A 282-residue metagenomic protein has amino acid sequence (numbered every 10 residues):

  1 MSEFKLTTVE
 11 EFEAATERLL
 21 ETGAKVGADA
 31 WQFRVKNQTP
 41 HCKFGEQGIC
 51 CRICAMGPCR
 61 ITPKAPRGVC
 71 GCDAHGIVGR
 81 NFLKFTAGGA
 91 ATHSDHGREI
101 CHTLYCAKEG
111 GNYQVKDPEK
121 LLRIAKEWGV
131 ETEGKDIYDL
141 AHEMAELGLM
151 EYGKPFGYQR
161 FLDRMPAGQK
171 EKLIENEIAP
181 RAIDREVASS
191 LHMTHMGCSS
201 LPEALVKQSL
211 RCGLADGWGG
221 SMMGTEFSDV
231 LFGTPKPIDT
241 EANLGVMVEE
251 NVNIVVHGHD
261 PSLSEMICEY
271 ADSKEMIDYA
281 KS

Functional and structural regions predicted by a protein language model:
S2-S282: Metallocofactor- and cofactor-centric catalytic cores in central/energy metabolism, strongly enriched
